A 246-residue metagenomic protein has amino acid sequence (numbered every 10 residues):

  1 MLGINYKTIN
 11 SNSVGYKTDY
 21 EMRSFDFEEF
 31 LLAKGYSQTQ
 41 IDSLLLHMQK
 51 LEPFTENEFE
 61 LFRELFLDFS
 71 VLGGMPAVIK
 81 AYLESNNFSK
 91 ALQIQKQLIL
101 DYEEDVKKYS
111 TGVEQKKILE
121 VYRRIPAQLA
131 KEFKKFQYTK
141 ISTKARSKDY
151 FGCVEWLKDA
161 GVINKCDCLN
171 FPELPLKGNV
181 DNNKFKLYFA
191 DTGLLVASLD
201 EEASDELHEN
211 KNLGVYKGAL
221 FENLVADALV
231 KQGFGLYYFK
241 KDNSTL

Functional and structural regions predicted by a protein language model:
M1: Conserved Walker B catalytic segment
I4-N5, A197: Conserved protein kinase catalytic core
Y6-A130: Interdomain motor-coupling "hinge/lid" segment immediately C-terminal to the ATP-binding subdomain of NTP-driven enzymes
I79-L246: Accessory nucleic acid-recognition modules appended to NTPase machines
